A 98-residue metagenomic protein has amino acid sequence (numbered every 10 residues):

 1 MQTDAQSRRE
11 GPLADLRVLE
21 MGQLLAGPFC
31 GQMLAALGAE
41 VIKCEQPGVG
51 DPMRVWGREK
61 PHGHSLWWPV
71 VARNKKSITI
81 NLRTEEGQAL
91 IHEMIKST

Functional and structural regions predicted by a protein language model:
M1-T98: N-terminal helix-loop segment corresponding to the beta1-alpha1 unit of nucleotide/adenylate-binding folds
